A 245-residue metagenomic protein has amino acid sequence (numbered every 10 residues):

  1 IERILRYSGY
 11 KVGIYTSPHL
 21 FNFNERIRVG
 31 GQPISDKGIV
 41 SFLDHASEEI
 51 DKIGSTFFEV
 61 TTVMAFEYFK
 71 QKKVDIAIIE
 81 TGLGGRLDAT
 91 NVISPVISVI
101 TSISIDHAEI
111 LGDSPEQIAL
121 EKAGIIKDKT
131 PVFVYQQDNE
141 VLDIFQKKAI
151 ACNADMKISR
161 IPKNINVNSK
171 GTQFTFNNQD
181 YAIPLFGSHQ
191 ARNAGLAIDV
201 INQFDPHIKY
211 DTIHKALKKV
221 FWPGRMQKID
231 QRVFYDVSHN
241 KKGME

Functional and structural regions predicted by a protein language model:
R3-Y7, K148: Rossmann-fold NAD(P)-dependent oxidoreductase module
Y7-I93, L111, E140: ATP-dependent carboxylate-amine ligase catalytic core
Y10, T130, C152-M156, P206: Short glycine/serine/threonine/alanine-rich loop segments
Y15-P18, Y135-Q136, K148-N168, P184-S188 (+3 more regions): Beta-strand->loop->alpha-helix junctions that form or flank phosphate-binding loops in nucleotide-handling enzymes
P18, T61-I110, L142-D180: Extended acidic/charged loop-beta regions that coordinate divalent cations and stabilize anionic phosphate/carboxylate
Q71-K72, I76-T81, D88-V99, I103-A108 (+2 more regions): Nucleotide phosphate-binding/pyrophosphate-handling subdomain across enzymes that bind or process nucleotide phosphates
A119-D128: Membrane-proximal helix-turn-helix segments that form the acceptor-binding/catalytic region of lipid-linked
K127-Q136: Short loop-to-beta-strand entry elements in the cores of soluble alpha/beta enzymes
